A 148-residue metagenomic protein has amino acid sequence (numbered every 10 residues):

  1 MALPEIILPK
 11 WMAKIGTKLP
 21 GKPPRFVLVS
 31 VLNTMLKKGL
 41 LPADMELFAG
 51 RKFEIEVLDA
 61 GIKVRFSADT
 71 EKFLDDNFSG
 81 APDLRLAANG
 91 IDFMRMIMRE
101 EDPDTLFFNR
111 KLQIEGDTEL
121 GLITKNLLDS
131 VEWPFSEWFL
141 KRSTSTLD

Functional and structural regions predicted by a protein language model:
M1-D148: Feature captures hydrophobic
